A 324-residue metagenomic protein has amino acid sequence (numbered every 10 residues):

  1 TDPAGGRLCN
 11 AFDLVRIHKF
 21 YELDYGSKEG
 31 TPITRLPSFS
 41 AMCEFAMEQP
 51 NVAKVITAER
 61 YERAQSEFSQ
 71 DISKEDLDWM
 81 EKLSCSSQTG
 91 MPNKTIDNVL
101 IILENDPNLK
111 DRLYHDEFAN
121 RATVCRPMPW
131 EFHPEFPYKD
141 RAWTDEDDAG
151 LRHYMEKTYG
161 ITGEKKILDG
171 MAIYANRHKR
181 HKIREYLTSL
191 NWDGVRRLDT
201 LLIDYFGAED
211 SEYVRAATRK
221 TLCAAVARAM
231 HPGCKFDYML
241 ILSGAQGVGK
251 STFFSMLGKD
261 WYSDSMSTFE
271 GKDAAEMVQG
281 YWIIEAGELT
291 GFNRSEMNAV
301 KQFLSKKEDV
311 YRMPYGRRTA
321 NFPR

Functional and structural regions predicted by a protein language model:
T1-D13, I17-T200, E212-A216: N-terminal nucleic-acid engagement/recognition segments and initiation subdomains in replication, restriction
I17-F20, A227, K259, Q302-K306: Short, intrinsically disordered, mixed-charge
N108-L109, R184, M256, E288-G291 (+1 more regions): Terminal, non-catalytic protein-protein interaction segments that mediate quaternary/complex assembly
M171-G280: P-loop NTPase catalytic core of nucleic-acid-dependent motor ATPases
A274-Q279, M313-R324: AAA+/SF3 P-loop NTPase mechanochemical coupling elements
W282-L304: Conserved AAA+/SF3 P-loop NTPase catalytic/coupling segment centered on the Walker-B
E285-T290, D309-Y311, R324: Conserved catalytic/coupling elements of P-loop NTPase cores
M297-T319: Conserved catalytic/switch belt of AAA+ P-loop NTPases
